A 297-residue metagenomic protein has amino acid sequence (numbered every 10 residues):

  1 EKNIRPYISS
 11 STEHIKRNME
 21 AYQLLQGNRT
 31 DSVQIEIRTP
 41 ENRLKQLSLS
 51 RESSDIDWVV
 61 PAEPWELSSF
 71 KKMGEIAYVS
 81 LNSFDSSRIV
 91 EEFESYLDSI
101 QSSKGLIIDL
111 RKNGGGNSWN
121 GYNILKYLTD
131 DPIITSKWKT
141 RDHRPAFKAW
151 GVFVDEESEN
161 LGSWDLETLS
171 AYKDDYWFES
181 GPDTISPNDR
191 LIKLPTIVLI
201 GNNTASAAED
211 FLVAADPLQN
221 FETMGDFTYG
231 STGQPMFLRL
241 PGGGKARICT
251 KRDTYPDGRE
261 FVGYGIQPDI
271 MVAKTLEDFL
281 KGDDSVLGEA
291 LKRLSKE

Functional and structural regions predicted by a protein language model:
E1-L106, L110-T140, K148-V154, P195 (+4 more regions): Flexible, low-complexity junctional segments that flank or bridge functional domains
S118-G282: Conserved acidic, small-residue-rich alpha-beta core segments centered on
